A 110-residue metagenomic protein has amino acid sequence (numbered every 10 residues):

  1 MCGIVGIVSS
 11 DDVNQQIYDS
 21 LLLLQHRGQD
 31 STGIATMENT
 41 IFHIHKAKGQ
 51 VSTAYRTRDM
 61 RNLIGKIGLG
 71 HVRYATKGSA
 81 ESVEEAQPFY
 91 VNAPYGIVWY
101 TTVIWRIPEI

Functional and structural regions predicted by a protein language model:
M1-T101, P108-I110: N-terminal glutamine amidotransferase
